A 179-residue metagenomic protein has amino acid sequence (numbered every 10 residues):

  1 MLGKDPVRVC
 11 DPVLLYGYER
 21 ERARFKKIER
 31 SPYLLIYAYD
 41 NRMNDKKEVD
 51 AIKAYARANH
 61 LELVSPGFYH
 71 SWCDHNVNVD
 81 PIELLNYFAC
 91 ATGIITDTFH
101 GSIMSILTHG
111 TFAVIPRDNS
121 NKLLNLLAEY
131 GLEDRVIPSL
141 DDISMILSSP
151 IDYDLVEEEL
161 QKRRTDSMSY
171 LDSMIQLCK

Functional and structural regions predicted by a protein language model:
M1-K179: Active-site anion-handling motifs in enzyme catalytic cores
